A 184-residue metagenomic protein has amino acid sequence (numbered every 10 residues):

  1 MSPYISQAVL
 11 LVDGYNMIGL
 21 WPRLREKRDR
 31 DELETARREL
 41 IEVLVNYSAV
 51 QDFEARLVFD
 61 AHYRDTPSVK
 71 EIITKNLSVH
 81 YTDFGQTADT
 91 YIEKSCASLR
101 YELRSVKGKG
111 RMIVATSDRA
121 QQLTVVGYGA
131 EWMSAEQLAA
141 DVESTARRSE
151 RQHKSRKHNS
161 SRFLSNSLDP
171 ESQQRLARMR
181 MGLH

Functional and structural regions predicted by a protein language model:
S2-V9, N16-H184: Nuclease catalytic cores that cleave nucleic-acid phosphodiester bonds, predominantly acidic two-metal-ion
